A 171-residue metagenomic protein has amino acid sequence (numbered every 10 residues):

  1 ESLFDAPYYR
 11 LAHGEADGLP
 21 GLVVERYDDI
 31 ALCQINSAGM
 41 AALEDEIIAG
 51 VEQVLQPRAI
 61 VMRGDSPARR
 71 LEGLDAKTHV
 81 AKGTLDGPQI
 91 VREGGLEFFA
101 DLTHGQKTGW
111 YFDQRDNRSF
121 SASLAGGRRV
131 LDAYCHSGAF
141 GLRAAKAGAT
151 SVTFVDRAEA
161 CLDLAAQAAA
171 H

Functional and structural regions predicted by a protein language model:
E1-D28, R128, Q167-A168: Non-catalytic accessory regions of SAM-dependent methyltransferases
A12-L19, V23-E25, L43-W110: Non-catalytic substrate-recognition/targeting regions of SAM-dependent transferases
I30-A31, T103: Short, basic, glycine/proline-bearing loop/turn elements
L32-A41: Short histidine-centered catalytic/ligand-binding loop motif
S37, S66, A158: Flexible, active-site-proximal loop/turn residues at the rims of small-molecule/cofactor binding pockets and catalytic
G83-H171: Rossmann-like S-adenosyl-L-methionine
